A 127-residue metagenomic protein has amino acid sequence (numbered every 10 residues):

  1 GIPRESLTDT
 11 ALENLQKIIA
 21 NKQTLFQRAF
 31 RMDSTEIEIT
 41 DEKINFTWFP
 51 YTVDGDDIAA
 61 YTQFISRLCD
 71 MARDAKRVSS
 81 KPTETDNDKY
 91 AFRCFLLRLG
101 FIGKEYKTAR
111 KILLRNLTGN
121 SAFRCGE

Functional and structural regions predicted by a protein language model:
G1-E127: Long, charge-dense low-complexity segments
